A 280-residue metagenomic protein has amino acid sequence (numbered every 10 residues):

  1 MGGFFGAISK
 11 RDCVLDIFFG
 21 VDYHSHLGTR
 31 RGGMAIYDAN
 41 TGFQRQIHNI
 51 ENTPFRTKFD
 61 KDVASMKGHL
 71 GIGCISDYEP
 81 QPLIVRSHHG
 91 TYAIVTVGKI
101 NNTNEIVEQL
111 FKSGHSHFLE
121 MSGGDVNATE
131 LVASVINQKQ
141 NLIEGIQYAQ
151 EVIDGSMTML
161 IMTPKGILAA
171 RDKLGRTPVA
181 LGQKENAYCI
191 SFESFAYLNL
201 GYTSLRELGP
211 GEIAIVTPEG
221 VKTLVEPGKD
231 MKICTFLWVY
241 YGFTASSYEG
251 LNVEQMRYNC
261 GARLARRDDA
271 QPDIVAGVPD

Functional and structural regions predicted by a protein language model:
M1-P210, I215-P279: Conserved short alpha-helical segments that host acidic/polar catalytic motifs at enzyme active sites
